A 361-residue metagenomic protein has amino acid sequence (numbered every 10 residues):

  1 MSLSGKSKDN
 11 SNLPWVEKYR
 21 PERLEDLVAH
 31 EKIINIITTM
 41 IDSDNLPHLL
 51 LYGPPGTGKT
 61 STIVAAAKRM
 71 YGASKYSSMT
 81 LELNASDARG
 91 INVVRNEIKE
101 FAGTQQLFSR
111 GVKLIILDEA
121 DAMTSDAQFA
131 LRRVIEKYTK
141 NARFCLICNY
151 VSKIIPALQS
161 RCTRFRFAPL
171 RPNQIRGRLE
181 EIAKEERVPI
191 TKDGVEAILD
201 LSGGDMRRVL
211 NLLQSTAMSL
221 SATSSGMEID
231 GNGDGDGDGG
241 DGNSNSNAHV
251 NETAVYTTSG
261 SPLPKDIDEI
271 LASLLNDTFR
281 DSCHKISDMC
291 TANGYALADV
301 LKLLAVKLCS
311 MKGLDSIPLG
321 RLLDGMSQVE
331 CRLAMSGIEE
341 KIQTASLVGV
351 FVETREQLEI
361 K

Functional and structural regions predicted by a protein language model:
M1-R164, Q174, M227-N232, G239-S244 (+3 more regions): P-loop/Walker A NTP-binding region and its immediately flanking N-terminal helices in P-loop NTPase folds
I34, T38, R176, K192-D200 (+2 more regions): Short, well-structured alpha-helical segments
V112, R176-R178, P189-L201, N251-T253 (+1 more regions): Short conserved motifs of the RecA-like P-loop NTPase core
I155-E185, K192-E196, N211-L212: Conserved AAA+ ATPase core "coupling" helix
K184, D193-R207, V255-S261, L271-N276 (+2 more regions): A short helix-loop-helix "switch/interaction" segment in the helical subdomain of ASCE P-loop NTPases
V195-L201, R207-S221, L271-A272, H284-S287 (+1 more regions): C-terminal helical "lid" of AAA+/P-loop NTPase domains
M218-G231, D241-L263, I267, P318-D324: Conserved C-terminal helix/linker of AAA+ ATPases
D266-K361: Helix-rich C-terminal "collar"/helical-bundle subdomain used as an assembly and partner-interaction module in RFC-like
